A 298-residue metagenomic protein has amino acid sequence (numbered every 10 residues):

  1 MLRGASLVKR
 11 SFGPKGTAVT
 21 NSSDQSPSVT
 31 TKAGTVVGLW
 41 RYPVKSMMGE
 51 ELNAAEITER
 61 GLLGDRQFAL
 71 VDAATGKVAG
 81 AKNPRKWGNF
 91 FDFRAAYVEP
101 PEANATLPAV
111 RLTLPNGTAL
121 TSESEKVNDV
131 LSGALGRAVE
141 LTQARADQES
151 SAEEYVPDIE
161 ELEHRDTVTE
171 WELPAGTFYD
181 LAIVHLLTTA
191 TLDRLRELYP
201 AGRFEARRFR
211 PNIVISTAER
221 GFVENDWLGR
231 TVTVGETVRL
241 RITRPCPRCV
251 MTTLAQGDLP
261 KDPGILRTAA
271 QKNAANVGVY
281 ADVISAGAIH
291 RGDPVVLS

Functional and structural regions predicted by a protein language model:
L2-G4, V8-S298: Metal-cofactor-dependent catalytic cores
